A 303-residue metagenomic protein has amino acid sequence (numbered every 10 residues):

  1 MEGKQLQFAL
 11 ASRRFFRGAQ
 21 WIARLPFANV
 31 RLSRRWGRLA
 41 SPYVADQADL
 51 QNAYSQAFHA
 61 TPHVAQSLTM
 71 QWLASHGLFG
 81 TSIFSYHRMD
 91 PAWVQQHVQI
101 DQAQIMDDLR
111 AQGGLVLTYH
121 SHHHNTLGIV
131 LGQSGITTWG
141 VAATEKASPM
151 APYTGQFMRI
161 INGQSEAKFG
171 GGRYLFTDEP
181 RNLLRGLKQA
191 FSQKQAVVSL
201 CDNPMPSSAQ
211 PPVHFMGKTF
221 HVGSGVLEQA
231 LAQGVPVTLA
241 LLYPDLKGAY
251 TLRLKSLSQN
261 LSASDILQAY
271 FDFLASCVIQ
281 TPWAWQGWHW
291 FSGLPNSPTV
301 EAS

Functional and structural regions predicted by a protein language model:
M1-T118, H123-H124, R159-Q164: Membrane-anchoring hydrophobic helices of lipid-metabolizing enzymes
L6-A9, N125, F169-S192: N-terminal-biased segments
T81, S85-R88, H124-T126, S148-M150 (+2 more regions): Short catalytic/ligand-binding loop motif for oxyanion handling, primarily in non-cytosolic enzymes, centered on
M89-A92, A167-L175, P211-F215: Short, basic, glycine/proline-bearing loop/turn elements
V98-A103, G171-E179, S258: Short acidic-hydrophobic, aromatic-tinged amphipathic segments that line or gate anion-handling sites
I105-D107, G128-I129, N162-E166, L187-K188 (+2 more regions): Short amphipathic alpha-helical segments and helix-helix/interface helices
Q112-D178: Catalytic core of membrane glycerolipid acyltransferases/transacylases, capturing the structured, soluble-facing
Q133, T177-S303: Non-catalytic C-terminal accessory region of glycerolipid acyltransferases and related lyso-lipid remodeling enzymes
